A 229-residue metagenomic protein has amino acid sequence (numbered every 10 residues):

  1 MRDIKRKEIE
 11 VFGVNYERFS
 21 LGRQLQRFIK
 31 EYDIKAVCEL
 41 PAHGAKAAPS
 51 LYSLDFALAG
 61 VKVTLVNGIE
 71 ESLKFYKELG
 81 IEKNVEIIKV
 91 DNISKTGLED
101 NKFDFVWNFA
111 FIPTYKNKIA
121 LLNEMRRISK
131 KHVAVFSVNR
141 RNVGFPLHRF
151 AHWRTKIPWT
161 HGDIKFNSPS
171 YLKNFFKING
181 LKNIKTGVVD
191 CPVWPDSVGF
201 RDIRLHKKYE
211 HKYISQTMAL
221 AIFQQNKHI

Functional and structural regions predicted by a protein language model:
G13-V37, K46, L51-D55: Conserved alpha-helix/loop element of class I SAM-dependent methyltransferases that forms part of the SAM/SAH-binding
A36-K95: Class I SAM-dependent methyltransferase SAM/SAH-binding core
S94-D100, K116: Short conserved loop adjoining the S-adenosyl-L-methionine
D104-N117: A short SAM/SAH-binding and catalytic strip from SAM-dependent methyltransferases
I119-A134: A short glycine-rich, Lys/Arg-flanked "PGG" loop and its adjoining helix->strand segment in the class I
H132-W159, D163: Conserved class I S-adenosyl-L-methionine
H161-D190, T217: Short alpha-helix
K185-I229: A C-terminal cap/extension of S-adenosyl-L-methionine-dependent methyltransferases that defines the acceptor-substrate
